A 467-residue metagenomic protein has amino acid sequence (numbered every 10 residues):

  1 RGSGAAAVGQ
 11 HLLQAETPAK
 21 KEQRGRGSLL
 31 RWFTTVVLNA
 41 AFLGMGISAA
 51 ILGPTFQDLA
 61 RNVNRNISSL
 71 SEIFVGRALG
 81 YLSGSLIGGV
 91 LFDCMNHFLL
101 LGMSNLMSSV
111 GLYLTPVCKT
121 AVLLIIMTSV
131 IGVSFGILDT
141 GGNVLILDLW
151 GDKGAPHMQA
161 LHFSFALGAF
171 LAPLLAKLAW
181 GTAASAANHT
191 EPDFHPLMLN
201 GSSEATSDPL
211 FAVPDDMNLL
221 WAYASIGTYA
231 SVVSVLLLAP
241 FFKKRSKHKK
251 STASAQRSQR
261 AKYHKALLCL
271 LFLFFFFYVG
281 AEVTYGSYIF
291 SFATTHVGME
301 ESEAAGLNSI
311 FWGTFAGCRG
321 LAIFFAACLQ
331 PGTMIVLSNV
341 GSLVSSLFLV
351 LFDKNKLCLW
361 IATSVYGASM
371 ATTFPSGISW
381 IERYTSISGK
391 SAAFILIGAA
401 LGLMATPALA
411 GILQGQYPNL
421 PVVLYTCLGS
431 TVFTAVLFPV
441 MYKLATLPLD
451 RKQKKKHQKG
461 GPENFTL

Functional and structural regions predicted by a protein language model:
R1-A41, A255-H264: Cytosolic juxtamembrane N-terminal segment immediately preceding the first transmembrane helix of multi-pass
A49-P54, A172, R260-S309, G317: Extracytoplasmic gate region of multi-pass secondary transporters
N64, N96, V117-V122, G151 (+3 more regions): Helix-breaking motifs and short loop linkers at transmembrane-helix boundaries and internal kinks in secondary membrane
S83-V122: Conserved MFS/SLC helix-loop-helix module at the cytosolic interface between two early adjacent transmembrane helices
G84-H97, W180, C318-P331, Q414-G415: Helix-to-loop junctions at the C-terminal end of transmembrane segments in multipass secondary transporters
L106-K119, G341-K354, P439: C-terminal ends and interior cores of transmembrane alpha-helices in multi-pass membrane transporters/permeases
I137-G151, M370-S386, F394: Intracellular juxtamembrane helix-capping segments at the cytosolic ends of symmetry-related transmembrane helices
A326-S379: C-terminal transmembrane helical hairpin of 12-TM major facilitator-type secondary transporters
